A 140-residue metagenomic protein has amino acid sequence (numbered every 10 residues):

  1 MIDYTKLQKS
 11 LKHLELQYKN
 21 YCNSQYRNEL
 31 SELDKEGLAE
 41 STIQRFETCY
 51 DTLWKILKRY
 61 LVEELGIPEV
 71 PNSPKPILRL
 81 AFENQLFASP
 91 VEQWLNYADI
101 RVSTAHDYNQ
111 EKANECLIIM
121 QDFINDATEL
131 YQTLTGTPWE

Functional and structural regions predicted by a protein language model:
M1-E140: Solvent-exposed interaction patches of small proteins and small membrane subunits
